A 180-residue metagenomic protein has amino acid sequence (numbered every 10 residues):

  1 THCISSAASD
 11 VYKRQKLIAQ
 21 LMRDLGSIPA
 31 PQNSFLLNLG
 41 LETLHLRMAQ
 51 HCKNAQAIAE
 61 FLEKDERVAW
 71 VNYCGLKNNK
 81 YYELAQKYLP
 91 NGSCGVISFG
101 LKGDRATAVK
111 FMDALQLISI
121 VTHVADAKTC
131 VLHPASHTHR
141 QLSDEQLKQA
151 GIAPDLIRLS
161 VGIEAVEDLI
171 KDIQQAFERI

Functional and structural regions predicted by a protein language model:
T1-A8, Y12: Single conserved hydrophobic/aromatic residue that forms the stacking wall/gate of nucleotide- or nucleobase-binding
D10, F99-G103, F111, V161-I163: Short beta-strand-to-loop capping motifs
R14-A108: Structural motif of enzymes handling amino- and sulfur-group chemistry
R67-W70, L117, D155: Glycine-centered tight turns that cap/initiate beta-strands
G75, D113-S143: Conserved PLP cofactor-binding pocket of PLP-dependent enzymes
S93-G95, A125-A127, A153-D155: A generic structural signal for well-ordered coil/turn residues at beta-strand boundaries that shape enzyme active-site
V109-Q116, D172-F177: Short amphipathic alpha-helices in soluble, non-transmembrane regions that often serve as interface/regulatory elements
T129-I180: PLP-dependent enzyme catalytic core of the Aspartate aminotransferase-like
